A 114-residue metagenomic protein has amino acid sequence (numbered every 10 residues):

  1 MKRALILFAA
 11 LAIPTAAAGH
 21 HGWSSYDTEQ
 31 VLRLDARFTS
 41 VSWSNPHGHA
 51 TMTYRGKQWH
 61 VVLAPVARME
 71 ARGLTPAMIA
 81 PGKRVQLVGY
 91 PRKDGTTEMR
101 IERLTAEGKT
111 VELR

Functional and structural regions predicted by a protein language model:
M1-A4: Positively charged n-region of N-terminal signal peptides that target proteins for export
A17-L32: Short boundary/loop segments of OB/S1/cold-shock single-stranded nucleic-acid-binding domains
A36-F38: Conserved hydrophobic positions within beta-strands
S44-T53: Short aromatic-glycine-enriched beta-strand elements
K57-V66: A short macromolecule-binding patch
E70-L87: Short nucleic-acid-contacting surface segments enriched for D/E, G, S/T with interspersed K/R
R92-R114: OB-fold/S1-family single-stranded nucleic acid-binding modules
